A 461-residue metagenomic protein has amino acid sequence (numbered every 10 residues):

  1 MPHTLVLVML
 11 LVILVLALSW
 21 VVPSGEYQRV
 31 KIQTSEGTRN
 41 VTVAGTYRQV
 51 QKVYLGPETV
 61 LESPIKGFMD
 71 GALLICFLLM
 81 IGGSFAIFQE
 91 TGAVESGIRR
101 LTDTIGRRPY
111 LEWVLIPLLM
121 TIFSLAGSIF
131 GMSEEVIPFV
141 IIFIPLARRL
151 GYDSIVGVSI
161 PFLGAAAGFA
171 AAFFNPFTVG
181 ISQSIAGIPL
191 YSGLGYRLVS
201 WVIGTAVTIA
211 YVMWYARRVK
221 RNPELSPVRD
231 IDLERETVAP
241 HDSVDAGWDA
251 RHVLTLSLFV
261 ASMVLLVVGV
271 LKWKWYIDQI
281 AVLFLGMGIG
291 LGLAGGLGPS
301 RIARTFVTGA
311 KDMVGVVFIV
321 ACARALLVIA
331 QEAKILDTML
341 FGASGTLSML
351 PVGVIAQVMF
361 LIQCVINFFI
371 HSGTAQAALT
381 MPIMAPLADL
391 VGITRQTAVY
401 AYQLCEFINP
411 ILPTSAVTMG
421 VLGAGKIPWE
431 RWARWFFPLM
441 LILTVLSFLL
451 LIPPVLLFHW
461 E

Functional and structural regions predicted by a protein language model:
M1-L5, V30, G195-T305, G425 (+2 more regions): Long, contiguous bundles of hydrophobic transmembrane helices that form the permeation core of multi-pass
P2, L347-E461: C-terminal transmembrane helix pair
T4-I13, N40-S96, T104, W275-D337: Core transmembrane alpha-helical segments of multi-pass membrane transporters/permeases
L7-V21, L78-A86, I122-A126, G168 (+6 more regions): Hydrophobic core segments of alpha-helical transmembrane domains in multi-pass membrane transport and ion-translocation
F77-L78, Y110-G127, Y152-A170, G193 (+2 more regions): Alpha-helical transmembrane segments of multi-pass membrane proteins
L79, R108-I142, V320-A330, T346-P386 (+1 more regions): Hydrophobic alpha-helical transmembrane segments of multi-pass integral membrane proteins, predominantly secondary
R99, E134-L146, P176-I185, T374-L387 (+1 more regions): Re-entrant/interfacial helical elements at transmembrane boundaries that shape and gate the permeation pathway
G131-E134, Y152-I188, G193-E234: Transmembrane-helix bundle segments that line or gate the permeation/cavity pathway in multi-pass membrane proteins
